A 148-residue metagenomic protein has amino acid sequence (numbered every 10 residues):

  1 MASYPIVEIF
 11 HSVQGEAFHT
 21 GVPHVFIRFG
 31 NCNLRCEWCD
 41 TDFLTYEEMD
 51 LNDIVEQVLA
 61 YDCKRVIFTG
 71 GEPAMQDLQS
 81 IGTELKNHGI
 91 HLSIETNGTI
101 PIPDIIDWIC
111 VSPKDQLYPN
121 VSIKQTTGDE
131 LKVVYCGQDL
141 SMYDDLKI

Functional and structural regions predicted by a protein language model:
M1-E8, S12-G15, Y61-C63, D139-I148: Auxiliary Fe-S-binding modules of radical SAM enzymes
Y4-E8, P23-H24, F29, R35-I106: Conserved Radical SAM active-site core
V7-F10, R28, C110, K132-V134: Residues in well-ordered beta-strands of folded domains
G15-H19, N31: Short secondary-structure boundary/capping segments within folded domains
H19-G21, Q125: A generic structural micro-feature
C32-N33, Q116: Short, solvent-exposed loop/turn segments at secondary-structure junctions
A74-I148: Conserved AdoMet/S-adenosylmethionine-binding subsite of the radical SAM
